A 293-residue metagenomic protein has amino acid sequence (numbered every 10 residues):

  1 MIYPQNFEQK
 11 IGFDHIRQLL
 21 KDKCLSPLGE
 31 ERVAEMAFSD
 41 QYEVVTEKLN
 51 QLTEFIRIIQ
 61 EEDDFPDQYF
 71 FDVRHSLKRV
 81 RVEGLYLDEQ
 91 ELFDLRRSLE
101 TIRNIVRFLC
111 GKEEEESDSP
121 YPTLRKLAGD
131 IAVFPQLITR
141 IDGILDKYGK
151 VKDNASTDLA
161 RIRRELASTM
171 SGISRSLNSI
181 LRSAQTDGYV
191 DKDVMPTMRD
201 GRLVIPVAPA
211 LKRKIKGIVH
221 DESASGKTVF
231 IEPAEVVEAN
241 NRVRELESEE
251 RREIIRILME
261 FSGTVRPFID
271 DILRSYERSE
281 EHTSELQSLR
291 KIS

Functional and structural regions predicted by a protein language model:
M1-D158, I162, F268-D271, S275-R278 (+1 more regions): Conserved amphipathic alpha-helical "coupling/scaffold" segments that transmit conformational changes between domains
Q60, R81, C110, S117 (+5 more regions): Coiled-coil heptad-register positions
V133-G149, A239-M259: Extended, charged coiled-coil "arm/hinge" scaffolds of SMC/Rad50-like chromosome-maintenance ATPases and other large
R161-K212: Extended, Lys/Arg-enriched charged tracts that mediate electrostatic binding to polyanionic substrates
I180-Y189, M195-T197, S225-V237, V243-R244 (+1 more regions): N-terminal accessory segments that target, anchor, or regulate ATP-driven/P-loop NTPase machines and associated
V194-M195, R199-I231, N240: SMC-family hinge/dimerization module
I257, F261, V265-F268: Alpha-helical heptad-repeat coiled-coil segments that mediate oligomerization/polymerization in large
E281, E285-S293: Single conserved hydrophobic/aromatic residue that forms the stacking wall/gate of nucleotide- or nucleobase-binding
